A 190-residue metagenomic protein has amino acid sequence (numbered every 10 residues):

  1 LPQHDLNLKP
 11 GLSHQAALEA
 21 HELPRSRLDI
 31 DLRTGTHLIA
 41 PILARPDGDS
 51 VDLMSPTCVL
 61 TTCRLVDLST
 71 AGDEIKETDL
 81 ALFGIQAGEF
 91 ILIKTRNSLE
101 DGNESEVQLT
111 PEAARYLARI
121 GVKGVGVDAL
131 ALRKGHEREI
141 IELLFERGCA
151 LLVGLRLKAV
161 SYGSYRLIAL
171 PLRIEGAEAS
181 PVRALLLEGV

Functional and structural regions predicted by a protein language model:
L1-V190: Active-/binding-site microenvironments in catalytic and ligand-binding cores
